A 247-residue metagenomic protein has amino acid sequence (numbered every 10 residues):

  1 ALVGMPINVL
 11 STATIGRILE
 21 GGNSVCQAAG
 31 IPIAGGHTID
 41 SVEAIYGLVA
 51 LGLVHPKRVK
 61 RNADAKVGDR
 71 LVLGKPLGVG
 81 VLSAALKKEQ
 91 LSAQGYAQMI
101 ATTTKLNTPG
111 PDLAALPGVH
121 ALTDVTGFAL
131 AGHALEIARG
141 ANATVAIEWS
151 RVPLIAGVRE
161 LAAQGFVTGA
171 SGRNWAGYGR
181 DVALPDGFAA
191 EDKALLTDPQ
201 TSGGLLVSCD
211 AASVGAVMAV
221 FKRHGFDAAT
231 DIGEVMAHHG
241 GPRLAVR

Functional and structural regions predicted by a protein language model:
A1-R247: Helix-biased detector of long, well-ordered alpha-helical tracts
